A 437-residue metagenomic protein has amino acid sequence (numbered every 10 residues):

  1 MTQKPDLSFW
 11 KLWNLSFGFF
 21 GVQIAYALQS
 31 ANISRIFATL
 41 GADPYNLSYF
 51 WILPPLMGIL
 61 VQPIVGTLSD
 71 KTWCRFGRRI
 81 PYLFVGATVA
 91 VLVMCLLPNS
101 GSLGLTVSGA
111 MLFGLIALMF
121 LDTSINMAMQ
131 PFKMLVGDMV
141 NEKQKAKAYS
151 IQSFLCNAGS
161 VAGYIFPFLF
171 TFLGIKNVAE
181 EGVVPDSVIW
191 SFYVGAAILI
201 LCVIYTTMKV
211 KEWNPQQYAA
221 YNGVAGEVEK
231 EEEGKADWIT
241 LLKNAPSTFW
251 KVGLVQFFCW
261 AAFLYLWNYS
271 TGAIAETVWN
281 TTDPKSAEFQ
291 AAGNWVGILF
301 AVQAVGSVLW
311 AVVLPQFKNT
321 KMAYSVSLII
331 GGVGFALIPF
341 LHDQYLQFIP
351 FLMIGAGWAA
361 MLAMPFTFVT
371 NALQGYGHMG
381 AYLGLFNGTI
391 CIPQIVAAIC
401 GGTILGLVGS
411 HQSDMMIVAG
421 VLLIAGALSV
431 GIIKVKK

Functional and structural regions predicted by a protein language model:
M1-F9, G101, L105-I116, M127-A128 (+3 more regions): Intracellular loop-helix junctions on the cytosolic face of multi-pass helical membrane proteins
T2-M57, K251, V255, C259-D283: Helix-loop boundary and gating motifs at the non-cytosolic
D43-L53, D186, N280-A304, D414-I417: Loop-to-transmembrane helix entry
L83-S108, I330-H342: C-terminal ends and interior cores of transmembrane alpha-helices in multi-pass membrane transporters/permeases
V93-A128, L346-L362: Hydrophobic core of transmembrane alpha-helices in multi-pass small-molecule transporters, especially MFS/SLC-type
M127-V140, A360-G375: Intracellular juxtamembrane helix-capping segments at the cytosolic ends of symmetry-related transmembrane helices
K321-P365: C-terminal transmembrane helical hairpin of 12-TM major facilitator-type secondary transporters
Y376-V408: A late C-terminal transmembrane helix in Major Facilitator Superfamily
